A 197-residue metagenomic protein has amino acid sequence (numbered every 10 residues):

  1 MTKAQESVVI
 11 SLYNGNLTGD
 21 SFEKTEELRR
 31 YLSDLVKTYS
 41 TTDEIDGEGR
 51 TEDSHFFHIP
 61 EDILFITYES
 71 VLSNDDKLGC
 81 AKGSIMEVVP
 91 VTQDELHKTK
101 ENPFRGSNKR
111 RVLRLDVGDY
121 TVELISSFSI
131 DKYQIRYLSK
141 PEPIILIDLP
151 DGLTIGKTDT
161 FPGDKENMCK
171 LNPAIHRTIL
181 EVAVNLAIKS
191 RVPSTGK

Functional and structural regions predicted by a protein language model:
M1-K197: Glycine-enriched, solvent-exposed interface loops adjoining structured elements
